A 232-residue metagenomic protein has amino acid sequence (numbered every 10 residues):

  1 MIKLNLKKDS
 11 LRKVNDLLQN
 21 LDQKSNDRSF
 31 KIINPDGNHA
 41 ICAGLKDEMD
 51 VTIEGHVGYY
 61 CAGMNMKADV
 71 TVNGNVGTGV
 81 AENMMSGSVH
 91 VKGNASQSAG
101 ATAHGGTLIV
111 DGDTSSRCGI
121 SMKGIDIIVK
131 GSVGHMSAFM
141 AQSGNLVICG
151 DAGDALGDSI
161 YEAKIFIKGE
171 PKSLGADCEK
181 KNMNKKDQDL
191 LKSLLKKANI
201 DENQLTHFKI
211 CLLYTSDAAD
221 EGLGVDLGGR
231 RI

Functional and structural regions predicted by a protein language model:
M1-I41, E48, I128-K130, H135-M136 (+1 more regions): Intrinsically disordered, low-complexity terminal regions
I32-N34, A43-D47, T52-H56, Y60-K67 (+1 more regions): Extended, compositionally biased flexible segments
I41-C42, G58-A62, G77-A81, S96-A101 (+4 more regions): Short glycine/acidic-rich loop motifs that flank beta-strands on beta-rich extracellular proteins
L45-M49, M64-V70, N83-V89, T102-L108 (+3 more regions): Short "repeat-start/strand-capping" segments in structured domains, especially the N-termini of parallel beta-helix
Y214-A219, I232: Conserved small/polar residues in nucleotide/adenosyl-binding loops
D217-L227: A short, hydrophobic C-terminal helix/tail in secreted or cell-surface proteins
